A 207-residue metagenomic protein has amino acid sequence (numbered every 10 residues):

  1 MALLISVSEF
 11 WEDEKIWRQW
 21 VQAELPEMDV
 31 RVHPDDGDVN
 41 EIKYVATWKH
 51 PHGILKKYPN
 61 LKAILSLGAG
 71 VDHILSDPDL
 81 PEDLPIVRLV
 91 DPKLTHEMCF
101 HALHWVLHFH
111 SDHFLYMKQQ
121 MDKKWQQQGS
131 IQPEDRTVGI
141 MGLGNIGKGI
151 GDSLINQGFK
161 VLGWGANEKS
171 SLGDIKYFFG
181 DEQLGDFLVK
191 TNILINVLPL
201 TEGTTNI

Functional and structural regions predicted by a protein language model:
M1-I42, G158: N-terminal glycine-/charge-rich "phosphate-binding" loop or analogous flexible N-terminal tail
A2, D38-Y44, P59-K62, V189-L194: Short acidic/histidine-rich motifs immediately flanking catalytic phosphotransfer sites in two-component signaling
V30-E41, H52-L55, I175-T191: Short acidic low-complexity segments
K43-M117: Phosphate/diphosphate ligand-binding glycine-rich loop within oxidoreductases
V87, M117-G149, Y177: Glycine-rich NAD(P)-binding loop of Rossmann-like domains
G151, I155: Gly/Ala-rich phosphate-binding loop of Rossmann-like dinucleotide-binding domains, activating on the conserved
N156-D174: NAD(P)-binding Rossmann-fold cofactor-contacting core
E168-I207: Rossmann-like adenosine-cofactor binding region
